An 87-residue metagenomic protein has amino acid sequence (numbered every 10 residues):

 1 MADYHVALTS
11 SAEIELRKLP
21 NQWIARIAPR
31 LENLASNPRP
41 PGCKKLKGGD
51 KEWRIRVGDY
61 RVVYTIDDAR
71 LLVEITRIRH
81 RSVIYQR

Functional and structural regions predicted by a protein language model:
M1-A25, P40, R56-V57, T65-R87: Enriched for short, Lys/Arg-rich terminal
P29-I55, V83: A short, surface-exposed loop/turn module that caps and links secondary-structure elements
